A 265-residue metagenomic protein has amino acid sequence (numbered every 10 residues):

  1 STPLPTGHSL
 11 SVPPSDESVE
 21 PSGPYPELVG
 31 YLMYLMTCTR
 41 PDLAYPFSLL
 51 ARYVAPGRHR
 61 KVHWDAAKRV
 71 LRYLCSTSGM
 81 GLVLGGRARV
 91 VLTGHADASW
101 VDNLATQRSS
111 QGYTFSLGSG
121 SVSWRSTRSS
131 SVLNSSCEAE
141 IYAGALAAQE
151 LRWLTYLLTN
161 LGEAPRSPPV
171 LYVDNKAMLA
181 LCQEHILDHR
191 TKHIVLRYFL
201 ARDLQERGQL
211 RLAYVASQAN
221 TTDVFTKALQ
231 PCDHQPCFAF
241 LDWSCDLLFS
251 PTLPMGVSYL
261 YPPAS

Functional and structural regions predicted by a protein language model:
S1-M80, A216, V224-T226: C-terminal reverse transcriptase regions that engage the nucleic-acid substrate
G7, G79, L92-T93, G112 (+3 more regions): Beta-strand-rich binding-surface signature of beta-sandwich/beta-barrel folds used to engage anionic ligands
L10-P14, F47-L50, S121-V132, A180-L181: A short small-residue
D16, S76-M80, V101, S121-W124 (+2 more regions): Conserved helix-loop functional segments at active or binding sites
L32, G94-C137: RNase H-like nuclease fold core
R40, D97, D174: Short, conserved phosphate/pyrophosphate- and ester-handling motifs at nucleotide-, phospho-/glycolipid
Y53, V90-V91, T127-S265: RNase H-like nuclease module associated with reverse transcription
R72-A98, E163-P165: Structured nucleic-acid-interacting core domains from mobile-element enzymes and related host factors, especially RNase
